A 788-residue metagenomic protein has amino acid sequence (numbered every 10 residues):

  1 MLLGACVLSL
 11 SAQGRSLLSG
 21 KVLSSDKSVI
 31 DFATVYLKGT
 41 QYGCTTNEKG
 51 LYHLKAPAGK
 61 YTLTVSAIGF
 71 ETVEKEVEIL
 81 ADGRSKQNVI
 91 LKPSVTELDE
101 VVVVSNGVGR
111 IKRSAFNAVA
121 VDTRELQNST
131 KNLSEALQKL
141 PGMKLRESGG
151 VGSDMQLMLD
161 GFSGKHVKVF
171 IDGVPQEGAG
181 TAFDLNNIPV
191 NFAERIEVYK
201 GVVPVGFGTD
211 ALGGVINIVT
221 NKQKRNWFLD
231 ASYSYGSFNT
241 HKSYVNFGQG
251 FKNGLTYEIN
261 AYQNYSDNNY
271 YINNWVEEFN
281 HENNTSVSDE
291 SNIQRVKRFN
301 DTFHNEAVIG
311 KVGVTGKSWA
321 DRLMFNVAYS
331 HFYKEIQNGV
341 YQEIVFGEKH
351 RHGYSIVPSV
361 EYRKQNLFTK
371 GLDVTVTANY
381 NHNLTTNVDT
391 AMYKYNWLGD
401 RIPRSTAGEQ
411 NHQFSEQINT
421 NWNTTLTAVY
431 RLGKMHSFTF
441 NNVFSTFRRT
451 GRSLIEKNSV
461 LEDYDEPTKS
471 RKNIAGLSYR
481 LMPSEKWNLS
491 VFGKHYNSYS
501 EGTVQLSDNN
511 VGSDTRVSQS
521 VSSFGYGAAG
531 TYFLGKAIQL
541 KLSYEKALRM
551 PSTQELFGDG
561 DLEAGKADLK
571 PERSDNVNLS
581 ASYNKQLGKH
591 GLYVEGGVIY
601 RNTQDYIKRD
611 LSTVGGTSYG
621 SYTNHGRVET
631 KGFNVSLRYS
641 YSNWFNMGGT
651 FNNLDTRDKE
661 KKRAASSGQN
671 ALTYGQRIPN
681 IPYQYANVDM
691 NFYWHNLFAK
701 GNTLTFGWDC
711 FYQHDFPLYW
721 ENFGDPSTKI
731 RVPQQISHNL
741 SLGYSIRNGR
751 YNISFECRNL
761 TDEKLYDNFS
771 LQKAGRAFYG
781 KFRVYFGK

Functional and structural regions predicted by a protein language model:
K21-S25, A33-K38, S66-F70, L80-Q127 (+1 more regions): Short, acidic, small-residue-rich periplasmic hinge/interaction motif at the N-terminus of Gram-negative outer-membrane
H53-K55, V174-G201: Short acidic/polar hinge/loop motifs at secondary-structure boundaries that mediate gating or recognition
A118, S134-V174: Extracytoplasmic beta-strand/coil segments of soluble accessory domains associated with Gram-negative outer-membrane
L140, V190-D230: A beta-strand signature from Gram-negative outer-membrane beta-barrel systems, especially the internal plug domain
R225, S234, F251-Y341: Periplasmic-side early beta-strands and strand-to-turn transitions of outer-membrane beta-barrels
I309-F332, R351-N510, T515-Q539, S543-E545 (+4 more regions): Face-selective signature of the C-terminal outer-membrane beta-barrel domain
V504, H590-N602, S621-P717: Gram-negative outer-membrane beta-barrel transporters
F533-G535, Q539-E545, E572-K631, N652 (+1 more regions): Membrane-embedded beta-barrel scaffold of Gram-negative outer-membrane proteins
